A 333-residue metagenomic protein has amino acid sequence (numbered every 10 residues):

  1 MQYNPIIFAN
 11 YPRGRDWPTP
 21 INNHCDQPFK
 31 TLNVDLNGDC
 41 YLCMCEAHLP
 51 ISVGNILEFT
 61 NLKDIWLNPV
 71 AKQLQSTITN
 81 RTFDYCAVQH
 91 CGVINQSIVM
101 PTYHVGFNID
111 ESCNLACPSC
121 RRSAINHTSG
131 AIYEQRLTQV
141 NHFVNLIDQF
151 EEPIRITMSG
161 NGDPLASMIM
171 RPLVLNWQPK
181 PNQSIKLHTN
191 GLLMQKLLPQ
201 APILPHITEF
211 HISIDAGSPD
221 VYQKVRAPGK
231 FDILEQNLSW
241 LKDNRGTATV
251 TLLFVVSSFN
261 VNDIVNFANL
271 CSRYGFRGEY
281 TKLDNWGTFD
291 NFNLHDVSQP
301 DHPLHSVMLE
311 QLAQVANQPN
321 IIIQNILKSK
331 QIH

Functional and structural regions predicted by a protein language model:
Q2-P101, F276-H333: Accessory C-terminal segments flanking Radical SAM cores
L36-D39, A116, N161, N190: Residue-level recognition of short loop/turn positions
N37, R155-T157, S184-K186, H206-H211 (+1 more regions): Conserved C-terminal portion of the radical SAM core fold that forms the substrate/S-adenosylmethionine-binding
Y85, H90, E111-A116, R121-A124: Short pre-active-site segment immediately N-terminal to redox-active cysteine/selenocysteine motifs in thiol-based
T102-S112, S123-T138, F150-S167, W177-K196 (+3 more regions): Core AdoMet radical
P118, A166-P172, K196-L197, V261-N262: Short N-terminal helix/helix-N-cap motif within the alpha/beta-hydrolase-1
T138-N145, M170-P172, L197-P199: Leucine-rich repeat
